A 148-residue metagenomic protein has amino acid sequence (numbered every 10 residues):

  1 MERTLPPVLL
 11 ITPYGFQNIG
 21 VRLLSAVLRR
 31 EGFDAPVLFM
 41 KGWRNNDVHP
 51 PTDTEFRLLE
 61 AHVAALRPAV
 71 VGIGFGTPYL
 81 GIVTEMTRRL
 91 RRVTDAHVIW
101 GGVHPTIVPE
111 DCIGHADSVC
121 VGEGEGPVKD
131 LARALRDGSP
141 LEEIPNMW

Functional and structural regions predicted by a protein language model:
T4-L9: Extreme N-terminal starter segment of soluble prokaryotic enzymes
P13-Y14, P36-W148: Glycine-rich beta-alpha loop elements in corrinoid/cobalamin-binding modules across cobalamin-dependent enzymes
F16-R22: Short N-terminal binding/cap micro-motifs at the start of the first secondary-structure element
L24-S25, R136: Intrinsically disordered, low-complexity boundary segments flanking structured domains
S25-A35: Short helix-loop-beta junction
